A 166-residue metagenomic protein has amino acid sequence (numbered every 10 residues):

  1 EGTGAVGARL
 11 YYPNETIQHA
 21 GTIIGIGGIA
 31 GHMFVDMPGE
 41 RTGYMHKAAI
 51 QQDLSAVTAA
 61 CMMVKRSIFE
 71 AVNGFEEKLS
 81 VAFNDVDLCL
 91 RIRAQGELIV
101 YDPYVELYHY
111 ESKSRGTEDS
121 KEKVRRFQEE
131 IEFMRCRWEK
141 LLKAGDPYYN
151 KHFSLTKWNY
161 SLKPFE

Functional and structural regions predicted by a protein language model:
E1-I29, L98, Y104: Conserved donor NDP-sugar-binding/catalytic core segment of glycosyltransferases
N14-E15, I26-L54, T58, I99 (+1 more regions): C-terminal, non-catalytic tails of nucleotide-sugar-dependent glycosyltransferases
A20-I23, F75, D85, S120-K121 (+1 more regions): Composition- and surface-driven signal marking solvent-exposed, interaction-prone regions in large proteins
G21, C89-L90, I131-R135: Non-transmembrane alpha-helical segments in soluble domains of secreted/periplasmic/extracellular proteins
K47-N73, E77-Y108: A short, conserved alpha-helix in the catalytic core of glycosyltransferases
Y110-K113: Conserved active-site-proximal loop/helix segments of enzymes involved in bacterial cell-wall and related
